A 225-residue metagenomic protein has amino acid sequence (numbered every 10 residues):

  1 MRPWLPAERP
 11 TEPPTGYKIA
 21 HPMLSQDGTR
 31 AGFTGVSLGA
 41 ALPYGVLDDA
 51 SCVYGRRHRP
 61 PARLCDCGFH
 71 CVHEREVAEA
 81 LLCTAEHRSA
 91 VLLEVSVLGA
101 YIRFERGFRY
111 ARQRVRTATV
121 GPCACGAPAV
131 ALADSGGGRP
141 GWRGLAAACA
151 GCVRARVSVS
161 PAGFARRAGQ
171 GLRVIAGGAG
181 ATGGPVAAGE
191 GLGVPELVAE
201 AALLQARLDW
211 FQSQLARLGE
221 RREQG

Functional and structural regions predicted by a protein language model:
M1-C67, C71, C83-L92, S96-R106 (+2 more regions): ADP-ribose/NAD+-binding catalytic cleft of ART/PARP-like enzymes
R75-A85, A148-C152: A short, charged, amphipathic alpha-helix used as a generic interaction element across diverse proteins
V120-C123, A147: Cys/His-enriched microdomains
A124-A127, V153: Cys/His-coordinated zinc-binding microdomains
A131-G137, V159-G163: Short Cys/His-rich "knuckle" micro-motifs
R139-R156: Cysteine-rich micro-motifs
G151-Q170, G177-G184: Short metal-binding segments enriched for Cys and/or His
A201-L204, L208-F211, L215: Long amphipathic alpha-helices with heptad-repeat character, especially coiled-coil-forming segments used
